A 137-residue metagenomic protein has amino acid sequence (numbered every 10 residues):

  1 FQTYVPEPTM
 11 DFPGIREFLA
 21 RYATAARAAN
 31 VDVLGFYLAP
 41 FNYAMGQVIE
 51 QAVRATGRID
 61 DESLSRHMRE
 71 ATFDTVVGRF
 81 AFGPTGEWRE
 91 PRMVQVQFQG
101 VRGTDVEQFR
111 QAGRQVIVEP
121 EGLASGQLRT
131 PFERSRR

Functional and structural regions predicted by a protein language model:
F1-Y43, R54, F109-G113, V118-R136: Extracellular/periplasmic periplasmic-binding protein-like sensory domains
V31, I49, T104-D105: Short small-residue beta-strand/loop micro-motif enriched in glycine and branched aliphatics
V53-R66: Short, charged, surface-exposed loops that flank catalytic or proteolytic processing sites
R69-R137: Solvent-exposed, acidic/polar segments of extracytosolic/periplasmic ligand-binding ectodomains
